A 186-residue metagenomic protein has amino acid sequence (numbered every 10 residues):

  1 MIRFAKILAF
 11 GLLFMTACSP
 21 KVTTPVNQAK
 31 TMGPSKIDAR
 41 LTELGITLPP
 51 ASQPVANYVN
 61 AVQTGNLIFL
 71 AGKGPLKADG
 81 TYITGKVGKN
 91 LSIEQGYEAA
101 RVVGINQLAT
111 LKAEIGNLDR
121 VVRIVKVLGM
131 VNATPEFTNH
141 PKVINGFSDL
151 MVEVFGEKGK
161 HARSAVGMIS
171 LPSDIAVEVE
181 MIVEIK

Functional and structural regions predicted by a protein language model:
M1-A29: Bacterial Sec-dependent N-terminal signal peptides
P20-K186: Short, polar/acidic, helix-capping and beta-turn segments at strand->helix junctions that line the mouths
